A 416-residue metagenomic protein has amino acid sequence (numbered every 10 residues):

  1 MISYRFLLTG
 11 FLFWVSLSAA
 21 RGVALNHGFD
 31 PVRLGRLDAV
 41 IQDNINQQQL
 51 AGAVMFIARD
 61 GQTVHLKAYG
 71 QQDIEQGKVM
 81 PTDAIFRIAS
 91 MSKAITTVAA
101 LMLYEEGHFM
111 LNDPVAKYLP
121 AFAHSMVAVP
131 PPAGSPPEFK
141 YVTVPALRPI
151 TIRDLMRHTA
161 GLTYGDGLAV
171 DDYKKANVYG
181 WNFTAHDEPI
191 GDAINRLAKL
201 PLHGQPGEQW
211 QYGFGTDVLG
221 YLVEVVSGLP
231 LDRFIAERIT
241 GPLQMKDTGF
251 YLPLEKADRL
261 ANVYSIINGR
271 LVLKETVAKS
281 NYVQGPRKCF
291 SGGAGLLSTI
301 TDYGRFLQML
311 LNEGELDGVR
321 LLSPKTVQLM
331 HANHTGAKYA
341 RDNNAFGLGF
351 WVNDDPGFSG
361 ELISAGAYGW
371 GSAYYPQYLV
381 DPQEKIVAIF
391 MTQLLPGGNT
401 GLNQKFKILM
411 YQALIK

Functional and structural regions predicted by a protein language model:
M1-L25: Bacterial Sec-dependent N-terminal signal peptides
L25-I88, H108-M110, V127-P132, N281 (+2 more regions): Short, conserved catalytic-motif segment at the N-terminal edge
G35, I41, G61, R87-V115 (+4 more regions): Active-site SXXK
P120-A365: Short, surface-exposed loop or secondary-structure junction motifs that flank catalytic or metal-binding residues
Q377-L379, K385-L394: Short, well-ordered beta-strand elements
L402-K416: Surface-exposed amphipathic alpha-helical segments
